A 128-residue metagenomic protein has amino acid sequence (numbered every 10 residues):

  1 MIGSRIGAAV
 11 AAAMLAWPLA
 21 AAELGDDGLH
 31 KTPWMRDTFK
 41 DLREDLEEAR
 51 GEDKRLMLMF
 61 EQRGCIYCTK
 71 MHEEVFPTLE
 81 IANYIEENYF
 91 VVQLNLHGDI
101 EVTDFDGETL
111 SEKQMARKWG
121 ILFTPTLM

Functional and structural regions predicted by a protein language model:
M1-A9: Bacterial N-terminal signal peptides that target proteins for export
A9-P18: Bacterial N-terminal signal peptides
A22-D45: N-terminal "domain-start" segment that seeds a small globular fold
T38-L56, I85: A short beta-strand-turn-helix
E52-I66: Short active-site neighborhood of thiol/selenol oxidoreductases, capturing the structured segment around
Q62-F76: Conserved redox-active cysteine motifs that mediate thiol-disulfide chemistry, especially di-cysteine Cys-X(1-2)-Cys
T78-L110: Thiol-based oxidoreductase modules, predominantly thioredoxin-like and allied folds used for disulfide exchange
Q114-K118, F123-M128: A short, hydrophobic beta-strand/beta-hairpin element that forms part of a small beta-sheet core
